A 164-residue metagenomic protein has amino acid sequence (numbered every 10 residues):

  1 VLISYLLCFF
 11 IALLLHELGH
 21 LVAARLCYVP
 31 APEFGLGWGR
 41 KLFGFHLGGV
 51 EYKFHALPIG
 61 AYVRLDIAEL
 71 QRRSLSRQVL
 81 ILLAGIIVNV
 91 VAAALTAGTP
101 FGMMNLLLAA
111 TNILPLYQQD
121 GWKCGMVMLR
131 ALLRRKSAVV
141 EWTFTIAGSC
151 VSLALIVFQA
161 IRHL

Functional and structural regions predicted by a protein language model:
V1-L164: Hydrophobic transmembrane alpha-helices and their immediate loop junctions in multi-pass integral membrane proteins
